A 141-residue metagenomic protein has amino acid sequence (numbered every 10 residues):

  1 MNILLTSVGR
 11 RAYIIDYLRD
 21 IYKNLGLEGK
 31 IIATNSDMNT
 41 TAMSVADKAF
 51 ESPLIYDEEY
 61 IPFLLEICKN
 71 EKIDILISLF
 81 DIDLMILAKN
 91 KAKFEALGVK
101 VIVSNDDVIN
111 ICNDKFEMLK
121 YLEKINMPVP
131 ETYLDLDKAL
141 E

Functional and structural regions predicted by a protein language model:
M1-I102: ATP-binding N-terminal substructure of ATP-dependent carboxylate-amine bond-forming enzymes
N39-T41, D107-I111: Short gly/pro/ser/thr-enriched loop/turn and capping motifs at secondary-structure boundaries
V103-S104, M127: Short glycine-enriched loop/turn motifs at secondary-structure junctions
I109-E141: Active-site nucleotide/adenylate-binding loops and adjacent lid/helix of ATP-dependent enzymes
